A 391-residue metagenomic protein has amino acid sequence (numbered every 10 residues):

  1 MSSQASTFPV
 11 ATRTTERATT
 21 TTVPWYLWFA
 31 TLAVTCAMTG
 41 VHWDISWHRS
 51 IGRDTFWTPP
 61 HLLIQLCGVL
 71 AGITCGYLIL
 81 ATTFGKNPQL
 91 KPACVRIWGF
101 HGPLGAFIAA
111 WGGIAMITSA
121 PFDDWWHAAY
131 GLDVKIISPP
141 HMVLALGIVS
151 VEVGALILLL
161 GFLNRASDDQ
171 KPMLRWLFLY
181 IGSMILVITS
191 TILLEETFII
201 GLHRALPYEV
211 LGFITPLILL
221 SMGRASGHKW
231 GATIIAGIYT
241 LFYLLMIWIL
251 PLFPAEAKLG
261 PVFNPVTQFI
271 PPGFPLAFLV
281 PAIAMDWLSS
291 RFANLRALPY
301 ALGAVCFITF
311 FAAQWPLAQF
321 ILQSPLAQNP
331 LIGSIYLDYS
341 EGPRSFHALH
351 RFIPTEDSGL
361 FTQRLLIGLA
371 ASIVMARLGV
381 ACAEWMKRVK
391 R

Functional and structural regions predicted by a protein language model:
S2-I73: N-terminal signal-anchor module of multipass membrane proteins
S2-Q4, L62-T82, M142-L159, E209-G227 (+2 more regions): Hydrophobic cores of alpha-helical transmembrane segments in multi-pass inner/ER membrane proteins, independent
S2-V23, F84-L104, F162-F178, R388-R391: Membrane-interfacial, low-structure loops and terminal tails that flank and connect transmembrane helices in multi-pass
V23-T35, F100-I114, D168-G182, G227-Y239 (+2 more regions): Membrane-interfacial loop-to-transmembrane alpha-helix junctions, especially the N-terminal start
C36-H42, A115-P121, M184-E195, I238-P251 (+1 more regions): Aromatic-anchored segments of alpha-helical transmembrane domains
H42-L62, F122-M142, T191-L211, I249-Q268 (+2 more regions): Membrane-interface interhelical loops and short amphipathic "cap" helices that link adjacent transmembrane segments
A93-I108, P121-Y180, L193-R204: Membrane-interface helix-loop-helix junctions at boundaries between adjacent transmembrane segments
F263-P275, R291-Q319, P325-E384: C-terminal transmembrane helix-loop-helix hairpin of multi-pass membrane proteins
